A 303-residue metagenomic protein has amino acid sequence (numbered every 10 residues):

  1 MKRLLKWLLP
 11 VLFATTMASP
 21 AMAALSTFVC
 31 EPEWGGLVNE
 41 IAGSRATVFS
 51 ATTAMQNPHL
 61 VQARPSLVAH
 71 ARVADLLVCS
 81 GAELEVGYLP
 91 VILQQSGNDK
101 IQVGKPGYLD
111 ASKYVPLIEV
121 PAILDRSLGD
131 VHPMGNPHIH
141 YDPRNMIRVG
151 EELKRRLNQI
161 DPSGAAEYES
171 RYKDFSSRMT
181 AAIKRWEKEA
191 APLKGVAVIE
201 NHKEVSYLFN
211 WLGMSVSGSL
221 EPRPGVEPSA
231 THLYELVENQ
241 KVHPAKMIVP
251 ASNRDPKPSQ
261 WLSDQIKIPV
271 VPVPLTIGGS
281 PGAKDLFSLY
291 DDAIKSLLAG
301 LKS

Functional and structural regions predicted by a protein language model:
M1-W7: Positively charged n-region of N-terminal signal peptides that target proteins for export
W7-P20: Bacterial N-terminal signal peptides
A23-S303: Extracytoplasmic metal-acquisition and chelation regions
